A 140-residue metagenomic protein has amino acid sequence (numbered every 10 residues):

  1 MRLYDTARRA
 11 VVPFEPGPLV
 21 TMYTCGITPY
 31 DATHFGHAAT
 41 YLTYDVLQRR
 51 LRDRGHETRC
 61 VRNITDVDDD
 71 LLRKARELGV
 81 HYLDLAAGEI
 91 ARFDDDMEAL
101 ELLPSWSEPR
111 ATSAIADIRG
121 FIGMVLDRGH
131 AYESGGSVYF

Functional and structural regions predicted by a protein language model:
M1-F140: NTP-dependent nucleotidyl-transfer catalytic core
